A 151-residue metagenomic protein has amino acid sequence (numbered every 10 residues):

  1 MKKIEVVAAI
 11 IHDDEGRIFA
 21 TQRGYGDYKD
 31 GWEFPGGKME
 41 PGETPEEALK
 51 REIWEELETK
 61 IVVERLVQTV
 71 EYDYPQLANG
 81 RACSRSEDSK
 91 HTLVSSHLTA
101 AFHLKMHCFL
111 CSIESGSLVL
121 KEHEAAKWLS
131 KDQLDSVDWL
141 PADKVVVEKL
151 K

Functional and structural regions predicted by a protein language model:
M1-I18, K38: Conserved N-terminal beta-strand and adjoining loop/helix that marks the start of the Nudix/MutT-like hydrolase domain
K3, Y28, H103-K105: Residue-level preference for beta-strand/loop junctions
I11, P45-I53, L66, A126: Hydrophobic packing within well-folded, soluble alpha/beta domains
D13, K60, E71-G80, S84 (+2 more regions): Active-site-adjacent beta-strand/loop module that shapes the phosphate/pyrophosphate-binding cleft
R17-E55, T59: Conserved Nudix-box catalytic region and its N-terminal flanking loop in Nudix hydrolases and closely related
E58-K60, E64-V67, H103, H123 (+1 more regions): Intrinsically disordered, low-complexity, charged terminal extensions of DNA damage-control enzymes
R85-K90: Intrinsically disordered, low-complexity segments enriched in serine/threonine/proline/glycine and often basic
L110, L118-L150: NUDIX/MutT-family hydrolases
